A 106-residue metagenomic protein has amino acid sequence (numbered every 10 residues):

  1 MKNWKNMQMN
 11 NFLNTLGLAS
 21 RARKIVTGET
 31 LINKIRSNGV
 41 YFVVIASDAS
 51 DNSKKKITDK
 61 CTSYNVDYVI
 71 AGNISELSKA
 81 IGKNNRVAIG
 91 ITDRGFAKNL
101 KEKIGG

Functional and structural regions predicted by a protein language model:
M1-N11: Short, compositionally biased "basic patch" segments
N10-I45: N-terminal first-folded block
N14, N33, S37, K55-D59 (+3 more regions): Solvent-exposed alpha-helical segments within well-ordered globular domains of core cellular machineries
R23-K24, Y41-F42, D67-V69, R86-I89: Structural motif
R36-T58, N65-D67: N-terminal positively charged helical leader segments and presequences
K55, D59-R86: Mid-chain, well-packed structural core segment of small domains
E76-G106: C-terminal structural segments of small proteins and small subunits
